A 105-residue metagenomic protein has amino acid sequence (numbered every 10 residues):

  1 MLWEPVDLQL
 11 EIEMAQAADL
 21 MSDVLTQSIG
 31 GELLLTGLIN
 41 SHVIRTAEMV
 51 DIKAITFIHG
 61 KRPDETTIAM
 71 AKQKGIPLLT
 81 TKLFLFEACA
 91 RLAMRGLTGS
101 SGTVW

Functional and structural regions predicted by a protein language model:
M1-D7: N-terminal glycine-/charge-rich "phosphate-binding" loop or analogous flexible N-terminal tail
D7-L33, G37-W105: Feature captures the catalytic cores and cofactor-binding loops of soluble hydro-lyases/lyases that act on carboxylate
